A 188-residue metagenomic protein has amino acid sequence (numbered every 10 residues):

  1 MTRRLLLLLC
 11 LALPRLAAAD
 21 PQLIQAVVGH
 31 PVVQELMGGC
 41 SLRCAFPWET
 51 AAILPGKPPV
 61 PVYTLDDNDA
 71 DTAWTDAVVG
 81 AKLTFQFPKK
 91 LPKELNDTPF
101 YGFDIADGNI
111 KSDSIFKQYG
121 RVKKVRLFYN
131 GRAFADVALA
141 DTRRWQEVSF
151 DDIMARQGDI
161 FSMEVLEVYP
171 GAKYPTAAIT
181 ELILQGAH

Functional and structural regions predicted by a protein language model:
M1-R4: Positively charged n-region of N-terminal signal peptides that target proteins for export
L7-L9: Sec-dependent N-terminal signal peptides
A12-L16: N-terminal signal peptide c-region/cleavage motif recognized by signal peptidases
A19-K89, K117: Disordered, acidic Ser/Thr/Pro-rich linker "stalks" and the adjacent N-terminal cap of the next globular domain
D20, G38, L42, V79-K82 (+1 more regions): Trp- and acidic/polar-enriched beta-sheet ligand-binding modules for extracellular glycan and matrix recognition
W48, F100, V122-R126: Exposed beta-strand and adjacent loop surfaces of beta-rich binding modules that mediate intermolecular recognition
L83-Y101, D152-R156: Extracellular and analogous surface-interaction loops
L95-K117: A short beta-strand element within beta-rich, extracytoplasmic domains of secreted/secretory-pathway proteins
